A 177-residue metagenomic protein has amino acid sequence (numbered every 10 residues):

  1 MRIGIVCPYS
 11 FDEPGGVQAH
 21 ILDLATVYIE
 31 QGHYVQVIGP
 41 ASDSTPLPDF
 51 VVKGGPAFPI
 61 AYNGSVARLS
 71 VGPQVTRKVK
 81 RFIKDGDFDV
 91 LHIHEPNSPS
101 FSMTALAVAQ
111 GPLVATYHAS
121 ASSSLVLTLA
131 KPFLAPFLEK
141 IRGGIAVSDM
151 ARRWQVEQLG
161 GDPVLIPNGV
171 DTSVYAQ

Functional and structural regions predicted by a protein language model:
I3, V90-H92, M103-S123, L138 (+1 more regions): Active-site proximal beta-strand in glycosyltransferases
C7-D12, I21-L22, T26-P73: N-terminal strand-loop element at the rim of the active site of nucleotide-sugar-dependent glycosyltransferases
P8, H94-E95, Y117-A121, P167-N168: Histidine-centered beta-alpha loop that forms part of the nucleotide-sugar donor binding/catalytic region in diverse
A41, M150, G169: Carbohydrate-associated surface elements
G72, I93-P99: Short His-centered aromatic/hydrophobic patch
R77-G86: Short, well-structured alpha-helical segments in soluble
A121, L127-A146, M150-A151, E157-Q158: Membrane-proximal helix-turn-helix segments that form the acceptor-binding/catalytic region of lipid-linked
R153-V156, V170-Q177: Acidic anion/phosphate-binding donor-loop and adjacent secondary structure in glycosyltransferase catalytic cores
